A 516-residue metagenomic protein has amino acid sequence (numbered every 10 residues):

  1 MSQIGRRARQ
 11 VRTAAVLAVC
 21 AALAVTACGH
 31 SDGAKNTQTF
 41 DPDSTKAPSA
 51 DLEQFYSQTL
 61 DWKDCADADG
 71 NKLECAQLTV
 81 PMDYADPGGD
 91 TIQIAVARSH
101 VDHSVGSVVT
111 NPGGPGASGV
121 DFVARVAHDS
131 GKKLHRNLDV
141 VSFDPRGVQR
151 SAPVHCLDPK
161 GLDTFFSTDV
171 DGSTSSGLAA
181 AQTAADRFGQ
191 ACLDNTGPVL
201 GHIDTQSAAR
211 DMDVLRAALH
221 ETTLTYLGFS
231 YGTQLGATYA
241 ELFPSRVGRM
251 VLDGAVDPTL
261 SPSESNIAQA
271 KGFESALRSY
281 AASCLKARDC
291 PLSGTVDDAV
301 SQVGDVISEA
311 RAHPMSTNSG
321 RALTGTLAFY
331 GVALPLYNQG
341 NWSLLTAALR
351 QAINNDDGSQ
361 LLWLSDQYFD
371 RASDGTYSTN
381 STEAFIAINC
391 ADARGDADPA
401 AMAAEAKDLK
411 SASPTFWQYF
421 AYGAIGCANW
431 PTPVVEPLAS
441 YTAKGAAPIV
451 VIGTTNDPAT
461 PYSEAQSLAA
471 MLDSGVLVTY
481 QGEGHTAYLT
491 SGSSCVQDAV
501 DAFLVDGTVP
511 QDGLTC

Functional and structural regions predicted by a protein language model:
S2-L17, C28-V170, A209, D297 (+5 more regions): Catalytic-loop region of hydrolases
A22-A27: C-terminal motif of bacterial Sec signal peptides marking the signal peptidase cleavage site
H155-S167, A240-Q302, A347-W363, Y368-S373: A catalytic-pocket lid/entrance helix-loop region that shapes and gates access to the active site across common
D194-P198, A209-T223: Conserved acidic catalytic loop of the alpha/beta-hydrolase fold
E221-Y231: Alpha/beta-hydrolase fold nucleophile elbow
V300-A447, G492: Alpha/beta-hydrolase fold active-site neighborhood
P458-S463: Conserved alpha/beta-hydrolase "acid-adjacent" motif
Q481-Y488: Histidine-bearing beta->alpha loop at or near hydrolase active sites
